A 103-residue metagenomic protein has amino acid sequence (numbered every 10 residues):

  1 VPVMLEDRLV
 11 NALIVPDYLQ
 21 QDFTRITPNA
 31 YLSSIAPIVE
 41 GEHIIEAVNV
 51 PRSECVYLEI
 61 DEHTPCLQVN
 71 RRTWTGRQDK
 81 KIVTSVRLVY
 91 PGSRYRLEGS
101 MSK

Functional and structural regions predicted by a protein language model:
V1-K103: C-terminal all-alpha effector/ligand-binding and dimerization domain of prokaryotic HTH-type transcriptional repressors
